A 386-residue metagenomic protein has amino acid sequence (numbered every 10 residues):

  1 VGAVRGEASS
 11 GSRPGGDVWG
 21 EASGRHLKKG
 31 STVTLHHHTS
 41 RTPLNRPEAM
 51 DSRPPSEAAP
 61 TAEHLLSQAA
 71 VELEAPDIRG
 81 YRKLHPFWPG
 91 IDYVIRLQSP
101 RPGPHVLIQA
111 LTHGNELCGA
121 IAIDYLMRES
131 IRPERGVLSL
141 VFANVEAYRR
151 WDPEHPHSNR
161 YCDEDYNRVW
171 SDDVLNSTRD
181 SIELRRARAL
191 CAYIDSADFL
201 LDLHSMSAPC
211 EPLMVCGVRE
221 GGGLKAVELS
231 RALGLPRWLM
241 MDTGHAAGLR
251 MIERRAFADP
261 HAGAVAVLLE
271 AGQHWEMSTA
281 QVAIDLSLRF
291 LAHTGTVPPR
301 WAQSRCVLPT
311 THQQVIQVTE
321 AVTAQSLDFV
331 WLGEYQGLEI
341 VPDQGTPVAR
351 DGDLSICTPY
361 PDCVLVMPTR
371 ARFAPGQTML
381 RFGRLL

Functional and structural regions predicted by a protein language model:
G2-A8: Extreme N-terminal basic, low-complexity initiation segments that serve as generic localization/processing leaders
E7, K29, T34-L386: Structured catalytic-domain cores with a bias toward divalent-metal coordination
